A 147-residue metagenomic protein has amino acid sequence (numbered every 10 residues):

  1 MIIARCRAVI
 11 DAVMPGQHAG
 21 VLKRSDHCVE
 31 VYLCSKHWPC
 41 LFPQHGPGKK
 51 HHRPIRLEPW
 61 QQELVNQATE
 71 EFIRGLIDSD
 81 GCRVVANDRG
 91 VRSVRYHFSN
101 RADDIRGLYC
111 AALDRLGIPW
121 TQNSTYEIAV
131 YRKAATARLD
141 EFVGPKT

Functional and structural regions predicted by a protein language model:
M1-T147: Internal intein/HINT superfamily modules and their associated LAGLIDADG
